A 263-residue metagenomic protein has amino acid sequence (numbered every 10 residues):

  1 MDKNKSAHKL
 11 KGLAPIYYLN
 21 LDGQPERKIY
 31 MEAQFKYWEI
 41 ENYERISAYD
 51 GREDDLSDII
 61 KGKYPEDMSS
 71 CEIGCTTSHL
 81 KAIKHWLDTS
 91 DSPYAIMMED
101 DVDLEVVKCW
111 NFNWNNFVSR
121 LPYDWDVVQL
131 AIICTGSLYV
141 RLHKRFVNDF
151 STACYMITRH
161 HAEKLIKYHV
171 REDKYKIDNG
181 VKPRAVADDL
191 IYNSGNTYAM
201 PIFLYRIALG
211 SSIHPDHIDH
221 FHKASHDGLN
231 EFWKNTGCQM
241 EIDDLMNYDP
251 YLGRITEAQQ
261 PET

Functional and structural regions predicted by a protein language model:
M1-M98, V102-T263: An acidic/histidine-cluster motif and surrounding catalytic segment that typifies divalent-metal-assisted enzyme active
